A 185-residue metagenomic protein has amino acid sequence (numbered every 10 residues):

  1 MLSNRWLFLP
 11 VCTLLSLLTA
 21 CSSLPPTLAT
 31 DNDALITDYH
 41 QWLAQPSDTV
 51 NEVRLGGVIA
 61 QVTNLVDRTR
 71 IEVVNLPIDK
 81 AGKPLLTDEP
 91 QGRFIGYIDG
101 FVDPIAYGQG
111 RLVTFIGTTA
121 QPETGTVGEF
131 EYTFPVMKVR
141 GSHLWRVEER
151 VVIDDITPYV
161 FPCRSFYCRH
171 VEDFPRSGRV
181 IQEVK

Functional and structural regions predicted by a protein language model:
M1-C21: Sec-dependent bacterial lipoprotein signal peptides
C21-K185: OB-fold and OB-like single-stranded nucleic-acid-recognition modules and their adjacent interaction interfaces
